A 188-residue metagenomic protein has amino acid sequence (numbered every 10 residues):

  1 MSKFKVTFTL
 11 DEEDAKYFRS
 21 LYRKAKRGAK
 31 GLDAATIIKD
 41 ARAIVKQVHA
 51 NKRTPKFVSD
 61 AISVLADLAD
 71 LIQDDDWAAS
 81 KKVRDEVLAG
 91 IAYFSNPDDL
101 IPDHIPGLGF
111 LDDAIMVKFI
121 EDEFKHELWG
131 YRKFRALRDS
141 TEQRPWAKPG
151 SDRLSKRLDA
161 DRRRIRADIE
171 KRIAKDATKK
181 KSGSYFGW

Functional and structural regions predicted by a protein language model:
M1-D85, D122-W188: Terminal, membrane-proximal amphipathic helices and intrinsically disordered targeting/regulatory segments
D85, A89-V117: Membrane-inserting effector segments that mediate pore formation, membrane fusion, or transient membrane insertion
